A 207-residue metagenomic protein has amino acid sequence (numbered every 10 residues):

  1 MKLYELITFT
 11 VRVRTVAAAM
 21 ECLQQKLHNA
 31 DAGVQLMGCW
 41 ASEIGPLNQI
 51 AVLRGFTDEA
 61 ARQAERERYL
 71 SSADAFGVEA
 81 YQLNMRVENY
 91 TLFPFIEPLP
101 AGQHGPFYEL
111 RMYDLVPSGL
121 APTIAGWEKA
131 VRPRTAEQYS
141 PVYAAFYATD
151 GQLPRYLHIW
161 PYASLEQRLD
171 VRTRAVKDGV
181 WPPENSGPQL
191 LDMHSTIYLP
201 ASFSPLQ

Functional and structural regions predicted by a protein language model:
M1-K2, T10, Q35-A51, S71-F107 (+3 more regions): Glycine-rich beta-strand-turn "strand-cap" elements at beta-sheet edges
R12-T15, G55-A61, V116-L120, P161-Q167: Helix N-cap motif at beta-to-alpha junctions
T15-L36, A64-V78, G119-V142, A175-N185: Short amphipathic alpha-helical segments
E21, K26-H28, L53, H104-P106 (+3 more regions): General N-terminal targeting signals
N89, M112-D114: A general secondary-structure boundary signal
G105-F107, D114-P117, A121-A125: Alpha-helix initiation and capping sites
